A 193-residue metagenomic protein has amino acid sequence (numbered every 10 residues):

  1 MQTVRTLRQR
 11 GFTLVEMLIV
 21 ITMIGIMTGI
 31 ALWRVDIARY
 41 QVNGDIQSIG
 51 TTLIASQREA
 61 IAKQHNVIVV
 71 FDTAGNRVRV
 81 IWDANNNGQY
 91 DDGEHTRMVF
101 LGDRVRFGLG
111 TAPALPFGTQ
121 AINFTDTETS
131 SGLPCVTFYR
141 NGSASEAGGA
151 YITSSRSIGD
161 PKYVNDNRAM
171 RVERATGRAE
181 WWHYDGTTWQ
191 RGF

Functional and structural regions predicted by a protein language model:
Q2-I21, I26-T51, R58, N66 (+1 more regions): N-terminal helix-rich module
